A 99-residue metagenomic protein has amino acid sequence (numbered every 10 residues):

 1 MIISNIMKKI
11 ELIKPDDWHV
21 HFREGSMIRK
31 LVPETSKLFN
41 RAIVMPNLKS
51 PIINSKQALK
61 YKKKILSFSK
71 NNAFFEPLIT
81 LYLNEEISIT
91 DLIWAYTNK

Functional and structural regions predicted by a protein language model:
S4-S36: Replace "His-x-His-based motif
D16-W18, V32-Q57, N72-N84, K99: Divalent metal-dependent hydrolysis catalytic cores, especially in the metallo-beta-lactamase
E24-M27, L83-I87: Short beta->alpha connector loops
E34, K60, W94: Alpha-helical scaffold segments in soluble metabolic enzymes
I53-Y61, I89-T90: Metal-dependent catalytic neighborhoods of phosphoester/phosphodiester hydrolases
K62-N72: Alpha-helix-loop-beta-strand connector modules within alpha/beta enzyme cores
I87-K99: Extended substrate/RNA-proximal surfaces in nucleic-acid metabolism proteins
